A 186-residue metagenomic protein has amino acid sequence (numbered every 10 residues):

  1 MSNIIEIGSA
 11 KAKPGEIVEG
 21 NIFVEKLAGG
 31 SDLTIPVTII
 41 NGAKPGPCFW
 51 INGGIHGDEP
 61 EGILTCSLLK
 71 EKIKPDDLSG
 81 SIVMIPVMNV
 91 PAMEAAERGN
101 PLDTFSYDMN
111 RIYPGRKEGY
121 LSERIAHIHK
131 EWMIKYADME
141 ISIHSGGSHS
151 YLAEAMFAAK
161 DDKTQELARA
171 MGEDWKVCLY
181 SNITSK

Functional and structural regions predicted by a protein language model:
M1-K186: Structured catalytic-domain cores with a bias toward divalent-metal coordination
